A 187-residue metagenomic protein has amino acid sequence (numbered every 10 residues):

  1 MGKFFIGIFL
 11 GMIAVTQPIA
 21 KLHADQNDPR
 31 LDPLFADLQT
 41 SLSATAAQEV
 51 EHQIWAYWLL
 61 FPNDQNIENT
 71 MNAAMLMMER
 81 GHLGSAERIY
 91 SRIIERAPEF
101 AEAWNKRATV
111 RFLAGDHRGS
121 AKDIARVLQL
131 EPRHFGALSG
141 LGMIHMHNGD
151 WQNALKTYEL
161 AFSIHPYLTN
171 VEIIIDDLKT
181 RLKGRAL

Functional and structural regions predicted by a protein language model:
P18-N69: N-terminal leader/linker segments that initiate helical-solenoid repeat arrays
F35, H52-W55, S91, A125 (+1 more regions): Alpha-solenoid helical repeat scaffolds
T40, E49, A56-L60, D64 (+2 more regions): Terminal, low-structured helical/coil segments at or just beyond the last alpha-helical repeat
D64-E131, G136: Alpha-helical adaptor scaffolds
E79, L113, H147-N148, D177-G184: Register position in tetratricopeptide repeats
R107-R111, L141, I175: Residue-level signature of tetratricopeptide-repeat
